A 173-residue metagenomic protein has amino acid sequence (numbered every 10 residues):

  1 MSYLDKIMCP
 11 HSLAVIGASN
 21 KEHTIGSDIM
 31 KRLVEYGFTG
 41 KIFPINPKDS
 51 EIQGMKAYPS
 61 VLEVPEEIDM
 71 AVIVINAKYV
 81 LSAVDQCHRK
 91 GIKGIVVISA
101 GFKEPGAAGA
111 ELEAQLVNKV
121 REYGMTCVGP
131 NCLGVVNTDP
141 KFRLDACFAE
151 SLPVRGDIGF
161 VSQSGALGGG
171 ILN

Functional and structural regions predicted by a protein language model:
M1-N173: Catalytic-core regions of core metabolic enzymes, especially those transforming organic acids/acyl-group intermediates
